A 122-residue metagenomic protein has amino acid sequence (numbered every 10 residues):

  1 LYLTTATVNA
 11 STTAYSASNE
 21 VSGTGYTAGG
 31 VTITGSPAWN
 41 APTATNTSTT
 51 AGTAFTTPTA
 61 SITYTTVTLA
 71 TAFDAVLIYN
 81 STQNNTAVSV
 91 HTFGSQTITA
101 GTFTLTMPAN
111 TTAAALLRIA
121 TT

Functional and structural regions predicted by a protein language model:
L1-D74, S81-T122: Small cysteine-rich, disulfide-bonded extracellular modules of the LU/uPAR three-finger superfamily and closely related
